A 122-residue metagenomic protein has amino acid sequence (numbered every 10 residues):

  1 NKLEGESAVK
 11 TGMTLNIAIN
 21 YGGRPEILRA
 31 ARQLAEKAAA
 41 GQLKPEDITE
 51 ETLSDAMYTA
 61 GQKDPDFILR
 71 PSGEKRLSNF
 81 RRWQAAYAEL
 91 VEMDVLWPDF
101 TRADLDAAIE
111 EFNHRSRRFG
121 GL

Functional and structural regions predicted by a protein language model:
N1-L122: Flexible, compositionally biased loop and terminal segments
